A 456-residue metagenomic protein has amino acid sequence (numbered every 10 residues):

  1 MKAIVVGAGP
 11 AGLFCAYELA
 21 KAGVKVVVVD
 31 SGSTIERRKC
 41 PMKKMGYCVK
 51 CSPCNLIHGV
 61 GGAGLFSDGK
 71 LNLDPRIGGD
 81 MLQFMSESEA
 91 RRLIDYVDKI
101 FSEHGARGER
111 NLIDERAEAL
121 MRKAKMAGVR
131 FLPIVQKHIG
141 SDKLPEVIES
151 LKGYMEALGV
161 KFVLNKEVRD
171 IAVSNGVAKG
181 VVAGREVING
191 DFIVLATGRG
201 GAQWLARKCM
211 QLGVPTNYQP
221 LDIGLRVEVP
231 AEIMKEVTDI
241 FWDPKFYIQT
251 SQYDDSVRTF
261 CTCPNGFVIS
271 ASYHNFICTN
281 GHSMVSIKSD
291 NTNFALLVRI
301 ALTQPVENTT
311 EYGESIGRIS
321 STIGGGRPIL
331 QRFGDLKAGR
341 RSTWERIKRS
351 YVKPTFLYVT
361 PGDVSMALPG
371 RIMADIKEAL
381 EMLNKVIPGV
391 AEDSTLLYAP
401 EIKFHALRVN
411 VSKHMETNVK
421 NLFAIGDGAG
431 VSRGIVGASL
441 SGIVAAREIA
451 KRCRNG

Functional and structural regions predicted by a protein language model:
M1-G78, L112-G456: Residues forming the flavin
G59-R110: Dinucleotide-binding Rossmann-like beta1-alpha1 core, especially the glycine-rich loop that anchors the ADP
